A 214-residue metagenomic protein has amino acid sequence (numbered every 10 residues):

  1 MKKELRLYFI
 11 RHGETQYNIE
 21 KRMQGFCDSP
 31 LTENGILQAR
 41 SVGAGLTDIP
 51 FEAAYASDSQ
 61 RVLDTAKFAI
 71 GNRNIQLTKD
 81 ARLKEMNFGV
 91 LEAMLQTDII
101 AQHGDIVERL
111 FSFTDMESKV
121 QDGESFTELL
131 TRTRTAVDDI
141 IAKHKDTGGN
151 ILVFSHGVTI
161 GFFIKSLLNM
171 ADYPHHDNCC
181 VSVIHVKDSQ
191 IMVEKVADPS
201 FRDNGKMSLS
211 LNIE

Functional and structural regions predicted by a protein language model:
M1-L5, G89-D98, A142, D146-G149 (+1 more regions): Acidic, low-complexity terminal tails and accessory targeting/binding regions of phosphate-metabolizing enzymes
R6-I10, G149-S155: Beta-strand elements within well-structured catalytic alpha/beta cores of enzymes that handle phosphate/sulfate esters
Y8, T78-D80, E194: General small-molecule cofactor/ligand-binding pocket signal
Y8-F68, D122-R134: Loop-to-helix element that buttresses phosphate recognition and phosphoryl-transfer chemistry
T15, T159-I160: Short active-site segment of divalent metal-dependent hydrolases/proteases that encodes the spacing between
V42-V107: Phosphate-coordination/substrate-recognition cap region in phosphate-metabolizing enzymes
P50-A54, G149-I151, D172: Short active-site oxyanion
I106-E128: Short glycine/proline- and acidic residue-enriched helix-loop micro-motifs that form flexible lids or anion-recognition
